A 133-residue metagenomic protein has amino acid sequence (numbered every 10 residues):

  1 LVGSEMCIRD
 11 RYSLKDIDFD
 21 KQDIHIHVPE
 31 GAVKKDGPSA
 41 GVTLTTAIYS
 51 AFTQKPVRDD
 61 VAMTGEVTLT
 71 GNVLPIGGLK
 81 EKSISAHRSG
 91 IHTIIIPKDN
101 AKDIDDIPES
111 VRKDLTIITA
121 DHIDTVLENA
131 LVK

Functional and structural regions predicted by a protein language model:
E5, R9-K133: Peripheral, non-AAA+ core regions of ATP-driven protein-machinery
